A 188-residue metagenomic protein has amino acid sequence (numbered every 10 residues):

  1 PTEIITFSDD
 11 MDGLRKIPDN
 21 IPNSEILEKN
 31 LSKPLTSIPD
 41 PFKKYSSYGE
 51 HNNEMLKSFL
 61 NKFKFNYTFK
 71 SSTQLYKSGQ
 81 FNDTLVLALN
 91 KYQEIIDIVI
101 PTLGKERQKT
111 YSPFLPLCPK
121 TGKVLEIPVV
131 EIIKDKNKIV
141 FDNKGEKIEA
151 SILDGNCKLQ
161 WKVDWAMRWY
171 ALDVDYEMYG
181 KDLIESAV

Functional and structural regions predicted by a protein language model:
P1-I96: N-terminal Rossmann-like or analogous alpha/beta NTP/dinucleotide-binding catalytic cores that position adenine
K91-E94, P101-V188: Alpha-helical recognition segments enriched in aromatics with Gly/Pro capping that present substrate-recognition
